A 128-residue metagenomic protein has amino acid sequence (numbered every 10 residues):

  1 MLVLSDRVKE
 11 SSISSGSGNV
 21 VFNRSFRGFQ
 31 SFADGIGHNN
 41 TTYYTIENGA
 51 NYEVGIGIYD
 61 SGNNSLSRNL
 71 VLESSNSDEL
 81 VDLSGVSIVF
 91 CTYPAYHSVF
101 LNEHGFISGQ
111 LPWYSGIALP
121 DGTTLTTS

Functional and structural regions predicted by a protein language model:
M1-G28, N63, L72-S128: Glycine-rich, low-complexity segments
A33-Y59: Ser/Thr/Gly-rich low-complexity blocks that favor extended beta-strand/coil architectures
Y44, R68-N69, T124: Residue-level detection of beta-strand scaffold positions
D60-L66: Short, conserved beta-turn/loop elements at beta-strand boundaries and strand-helix junctions
